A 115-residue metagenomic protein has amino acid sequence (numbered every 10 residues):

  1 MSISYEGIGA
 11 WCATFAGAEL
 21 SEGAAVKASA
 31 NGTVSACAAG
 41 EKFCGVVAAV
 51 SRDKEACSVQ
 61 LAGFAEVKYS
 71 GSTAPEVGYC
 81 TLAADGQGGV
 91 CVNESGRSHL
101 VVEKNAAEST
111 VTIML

Functional and structural regions predicted by a protein language model:
M1-L115: Surface-exposed, low-hydrophobicity beta-strand/loop segments enriched in small/polar/acidic residues
